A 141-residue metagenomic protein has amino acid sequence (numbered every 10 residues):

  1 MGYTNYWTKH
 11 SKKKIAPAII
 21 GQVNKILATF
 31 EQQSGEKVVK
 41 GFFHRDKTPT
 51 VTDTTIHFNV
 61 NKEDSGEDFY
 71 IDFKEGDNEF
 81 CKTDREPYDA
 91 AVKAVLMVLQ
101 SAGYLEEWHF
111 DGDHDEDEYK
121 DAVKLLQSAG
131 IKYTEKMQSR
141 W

Functional and structural regions predicted by a protein language model:
M1-W141: Acidic (Asp/Glu-rich) sequence patches and key acidic residues that form negatively charged surfaces used
